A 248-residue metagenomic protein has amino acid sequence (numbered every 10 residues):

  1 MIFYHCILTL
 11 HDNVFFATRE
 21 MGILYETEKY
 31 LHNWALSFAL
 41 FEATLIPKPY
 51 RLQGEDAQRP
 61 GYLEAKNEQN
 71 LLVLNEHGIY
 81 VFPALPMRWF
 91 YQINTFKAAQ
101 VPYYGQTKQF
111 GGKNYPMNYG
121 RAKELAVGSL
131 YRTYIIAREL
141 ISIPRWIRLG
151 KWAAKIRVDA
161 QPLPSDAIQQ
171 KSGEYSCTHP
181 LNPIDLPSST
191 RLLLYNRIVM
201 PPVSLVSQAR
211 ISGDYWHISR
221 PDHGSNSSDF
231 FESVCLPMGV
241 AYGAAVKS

Functional and structural regions predicted by a protein language model:
I2-D12: Short amphipathic
L10-V14, A137-E139: Beta-strand elements of well-folded, non-transmembrane domains
V14-E20: Short N-terminal binding/cap micro-motifs at the start of the first secondary-structure element
T18, E64-A65, N75, V203-L205 (+1 more regions): A glycine- and small-residue-enriched flexible loop/hinge signal that marks low-structured segments
T18, Y50, I143-R145: Short acidic, gly/pro-rich beta-turn/loop elements at beta-sheet edges and active-site/ligand-binding grooves
M21-E28: Short helix/strand-bridging catalytic loops that position acidic/His residues to coordinate divalent metals and engage
E28-L140: Extended, compositionally biased
K123, Y134-S248: Basic polyanion-binding and macromolecular-assembly surfaces
